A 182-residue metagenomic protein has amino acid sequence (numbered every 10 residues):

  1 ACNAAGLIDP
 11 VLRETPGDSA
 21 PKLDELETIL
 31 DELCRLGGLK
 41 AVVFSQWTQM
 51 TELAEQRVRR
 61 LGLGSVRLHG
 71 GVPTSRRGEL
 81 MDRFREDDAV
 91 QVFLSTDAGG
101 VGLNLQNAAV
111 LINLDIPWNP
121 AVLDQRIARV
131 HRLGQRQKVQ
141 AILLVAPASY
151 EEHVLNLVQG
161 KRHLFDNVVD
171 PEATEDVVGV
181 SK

Functional and structural regions predicted by a protein language model:
A1-F93, D97-V101, E172-K182: Conserved Helicase C-terminal RecA-like lobe
G64, R76, L80, Q91-G179: SF2 helicase/translocase ATPase core recognition
